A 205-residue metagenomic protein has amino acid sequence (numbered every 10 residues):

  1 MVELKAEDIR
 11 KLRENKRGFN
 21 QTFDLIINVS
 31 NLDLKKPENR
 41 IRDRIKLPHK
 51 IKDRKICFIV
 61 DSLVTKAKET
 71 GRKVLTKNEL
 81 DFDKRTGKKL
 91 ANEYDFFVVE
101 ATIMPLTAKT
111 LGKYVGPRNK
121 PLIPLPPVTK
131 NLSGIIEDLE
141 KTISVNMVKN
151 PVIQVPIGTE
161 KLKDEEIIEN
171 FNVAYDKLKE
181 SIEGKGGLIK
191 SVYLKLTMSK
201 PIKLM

Functional and structural regions predicted by a protein language model:
M1, L12: OB-fold/S1-family RNA-binding modules
I9, A67, G116, L194: Residue-level signature of catalytic and energy-coupling elements of molecular machines, predominantly ATP/GTP-dependent
E14-T65: Translation machinery proteins
F19-F23, S181-V192: Flexible, glycine/charged-enriched surface loops at secondary-structure junctions
N28-S30, D61-L63, N78-L80, A101-I103 (+2 more regions): Short, ordered loop/turn segments at secondary-structure junctions
I45-V99: Extracellular/luminal Protease-associated
T76-D176: Long, charge-patterned amphipathic alpha-helical coiled-coil/hairpin "stalk" segments used as oligomerization
Y193-M205: C-terminal edge-of-domain segments
